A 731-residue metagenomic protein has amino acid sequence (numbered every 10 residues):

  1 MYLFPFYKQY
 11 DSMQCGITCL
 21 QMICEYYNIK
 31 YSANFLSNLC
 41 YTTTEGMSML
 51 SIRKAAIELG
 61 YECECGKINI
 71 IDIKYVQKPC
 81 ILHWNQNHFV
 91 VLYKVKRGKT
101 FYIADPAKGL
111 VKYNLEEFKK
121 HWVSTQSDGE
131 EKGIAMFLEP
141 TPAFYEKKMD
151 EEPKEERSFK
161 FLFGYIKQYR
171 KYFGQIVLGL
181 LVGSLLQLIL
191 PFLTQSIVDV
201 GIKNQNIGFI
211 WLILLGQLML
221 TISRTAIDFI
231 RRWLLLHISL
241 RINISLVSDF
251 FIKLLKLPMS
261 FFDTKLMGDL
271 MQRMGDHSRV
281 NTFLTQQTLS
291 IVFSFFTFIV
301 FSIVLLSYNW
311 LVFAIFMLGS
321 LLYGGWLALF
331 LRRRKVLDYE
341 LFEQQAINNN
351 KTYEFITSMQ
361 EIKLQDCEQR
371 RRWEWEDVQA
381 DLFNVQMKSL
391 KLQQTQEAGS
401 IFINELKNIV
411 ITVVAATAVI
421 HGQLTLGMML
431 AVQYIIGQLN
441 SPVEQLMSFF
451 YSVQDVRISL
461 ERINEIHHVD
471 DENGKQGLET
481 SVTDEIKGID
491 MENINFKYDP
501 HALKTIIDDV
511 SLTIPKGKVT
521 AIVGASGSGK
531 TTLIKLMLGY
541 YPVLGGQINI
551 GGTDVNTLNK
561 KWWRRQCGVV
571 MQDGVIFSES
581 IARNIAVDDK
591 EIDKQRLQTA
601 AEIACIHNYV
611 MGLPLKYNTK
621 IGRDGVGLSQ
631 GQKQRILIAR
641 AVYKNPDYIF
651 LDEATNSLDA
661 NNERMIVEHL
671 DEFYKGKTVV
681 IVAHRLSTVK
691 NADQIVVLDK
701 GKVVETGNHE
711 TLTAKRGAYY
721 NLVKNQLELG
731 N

Functional and structural regions predicted by a protein language model:
M1-I68, D72-K78, W84-Q86: Cysteine-nucleophile protease catalytic domains, especially the papain-like/related folds used in DUB/UBL proteases
C40-M47, R53, I73-N85, F89-Q175 (+1 more regions): Noncatalytic regulatory segments and standalone regulatory/sensor domains
F173-I227, L234, L306-L311, G422 (+1 more regions): Transmembrane helix-loop-helix hairpins at lipid-water interfaces of multipass membrane proteins, especially the type-1
T194-Q195, L255-V300, T357, K363 (+1 more regions): Juxtamembrane loop-to-helix connectors within ABC transporter transmembrane domains
I213-R224, D228, S290-Y339, I411-L424 (+1 more regions): Transmembrane helices of ABC transporter permease
Q344, K363-C367, K391, I435-I466: Cytosolic ends of transmembrane helices, especially the final helix of ABC transmembrane type-1 domains
T483-N731: ABC-type nucleotide-binding domain
